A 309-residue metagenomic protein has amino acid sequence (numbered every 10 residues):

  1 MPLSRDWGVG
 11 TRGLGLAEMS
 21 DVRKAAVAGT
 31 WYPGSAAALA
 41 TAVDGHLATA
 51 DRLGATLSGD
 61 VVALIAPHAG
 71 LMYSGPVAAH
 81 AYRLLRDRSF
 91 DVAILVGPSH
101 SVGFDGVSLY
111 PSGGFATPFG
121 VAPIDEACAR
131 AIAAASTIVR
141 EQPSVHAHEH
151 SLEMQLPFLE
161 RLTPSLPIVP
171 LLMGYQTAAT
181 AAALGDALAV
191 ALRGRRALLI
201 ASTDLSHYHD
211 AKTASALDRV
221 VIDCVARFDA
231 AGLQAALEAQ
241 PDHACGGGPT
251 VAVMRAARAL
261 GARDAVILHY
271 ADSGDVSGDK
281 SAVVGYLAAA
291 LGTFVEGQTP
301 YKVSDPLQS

Functional and structural regions predicted by a protein language model:
R5-G15, Q298-V303: Short polybasic linear motifs
E18-R255, A259-D264, Y270-S277, G292-G297 (+2 more regions): Active-site histidine-anchored catalytic micro-motif
V283-A288: Short hydrophobic/aromatic beta-strand or adjacent loop that forms the aromatic wall/cage of a ligand/substrate-binding
